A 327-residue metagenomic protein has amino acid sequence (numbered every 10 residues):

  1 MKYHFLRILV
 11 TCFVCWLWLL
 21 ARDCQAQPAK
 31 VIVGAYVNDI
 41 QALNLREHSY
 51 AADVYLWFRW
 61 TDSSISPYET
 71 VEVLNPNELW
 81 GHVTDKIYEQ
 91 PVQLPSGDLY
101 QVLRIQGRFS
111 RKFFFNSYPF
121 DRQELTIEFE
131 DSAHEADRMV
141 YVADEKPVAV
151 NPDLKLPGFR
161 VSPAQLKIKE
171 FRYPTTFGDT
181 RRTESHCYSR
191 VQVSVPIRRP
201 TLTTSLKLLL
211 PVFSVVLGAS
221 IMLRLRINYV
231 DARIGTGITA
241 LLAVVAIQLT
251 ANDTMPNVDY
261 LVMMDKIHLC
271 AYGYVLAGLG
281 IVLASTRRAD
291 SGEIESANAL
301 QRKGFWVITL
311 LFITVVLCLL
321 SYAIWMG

Functional and structural regions predicted by a protein language model:
M1-R7, L311: Positively charged n-region of N-terminal signal peptides that target proteins for export
I8-D23: Bacterial N-terminal signal peptides
Q25-P196: Soluble non-transmembrane domains of integral membrane proteins
Q192-L311: Channel- or pocket-lining gating/hinge segments that regulate access to a cavity or pore
C318-G327: Juxtamembrane boundary at the C-terminal end of a transmembrane helix
